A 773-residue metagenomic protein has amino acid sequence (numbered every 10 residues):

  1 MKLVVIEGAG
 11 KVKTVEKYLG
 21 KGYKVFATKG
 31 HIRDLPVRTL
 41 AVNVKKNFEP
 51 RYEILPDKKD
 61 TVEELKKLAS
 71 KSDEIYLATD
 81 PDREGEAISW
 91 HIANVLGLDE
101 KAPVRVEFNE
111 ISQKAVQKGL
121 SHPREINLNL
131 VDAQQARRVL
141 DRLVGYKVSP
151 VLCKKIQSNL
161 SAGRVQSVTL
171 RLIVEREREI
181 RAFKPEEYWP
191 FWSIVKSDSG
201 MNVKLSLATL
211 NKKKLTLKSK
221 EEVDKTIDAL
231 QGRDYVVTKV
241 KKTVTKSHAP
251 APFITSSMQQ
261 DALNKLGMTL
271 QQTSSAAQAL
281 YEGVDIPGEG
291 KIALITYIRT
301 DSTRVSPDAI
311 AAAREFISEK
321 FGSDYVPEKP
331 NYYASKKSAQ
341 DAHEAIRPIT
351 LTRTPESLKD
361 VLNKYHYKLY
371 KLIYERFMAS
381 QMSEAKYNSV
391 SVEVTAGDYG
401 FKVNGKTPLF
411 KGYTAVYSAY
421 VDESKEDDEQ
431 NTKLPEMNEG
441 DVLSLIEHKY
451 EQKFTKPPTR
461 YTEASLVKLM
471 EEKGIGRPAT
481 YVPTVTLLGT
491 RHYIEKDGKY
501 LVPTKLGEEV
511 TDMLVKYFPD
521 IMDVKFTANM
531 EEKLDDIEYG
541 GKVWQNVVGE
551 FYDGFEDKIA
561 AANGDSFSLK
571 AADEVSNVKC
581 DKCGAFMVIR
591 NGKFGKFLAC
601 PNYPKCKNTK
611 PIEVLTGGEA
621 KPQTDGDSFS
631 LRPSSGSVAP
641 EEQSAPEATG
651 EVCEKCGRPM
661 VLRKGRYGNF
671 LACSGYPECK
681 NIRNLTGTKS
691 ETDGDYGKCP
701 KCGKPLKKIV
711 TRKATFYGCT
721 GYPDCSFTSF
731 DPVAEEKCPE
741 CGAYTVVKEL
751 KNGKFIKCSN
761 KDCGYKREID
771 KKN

Functional and structural regions predicted by a protein language model:
M1-R138, D224, V421, K425 (+1 more regions): Intrinsically disordered, low-complexity regulatory segments
K2, Y23, S149, A182 (+2 more regions): Basic, low-complexity terminal or inter-domain segments flanking catalytic cores
D80-P81, Q157-S161, K242-A251, Q260-L266 (+1 more regions): Conserved short loop/turn motifs at secondary-structure junctions
I111-S193: C-terminal or mid-to-C-terminal helical accessory/interaction module adjacent to the motor/catalytic core
T216-A251, D441: Metal- or metallocofactor-binding catalytic centers and their adjacent structured scaffolds across diverse enzyme
V240, A249-A262, E289-Y297, P457-L469: Short acidic, hydrophobic short linear motifs in intrinsically disordered regions
S274-Q278, T484-T486: Short, hydrophobic-biased segments on the C-terminal half of alpha helices that form "recognition helices"
Y281-T296, R491-Y500: A short, conserved structural fragment
